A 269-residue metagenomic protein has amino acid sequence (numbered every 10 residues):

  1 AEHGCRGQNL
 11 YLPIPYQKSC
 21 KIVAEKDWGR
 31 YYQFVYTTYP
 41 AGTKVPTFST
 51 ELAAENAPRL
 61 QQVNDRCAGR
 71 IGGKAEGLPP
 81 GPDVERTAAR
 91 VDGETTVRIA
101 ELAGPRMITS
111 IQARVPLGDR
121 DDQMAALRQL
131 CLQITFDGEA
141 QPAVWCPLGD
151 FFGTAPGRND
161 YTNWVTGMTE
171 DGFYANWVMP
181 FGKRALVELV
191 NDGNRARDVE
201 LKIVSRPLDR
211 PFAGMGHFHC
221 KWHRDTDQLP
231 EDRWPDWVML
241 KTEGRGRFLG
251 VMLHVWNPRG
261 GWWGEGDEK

Functional and structural regions predicted by a protein language model:
A1-K269: Beta-strand-centric surfaces of beta-sandwich/beta-rich domains
